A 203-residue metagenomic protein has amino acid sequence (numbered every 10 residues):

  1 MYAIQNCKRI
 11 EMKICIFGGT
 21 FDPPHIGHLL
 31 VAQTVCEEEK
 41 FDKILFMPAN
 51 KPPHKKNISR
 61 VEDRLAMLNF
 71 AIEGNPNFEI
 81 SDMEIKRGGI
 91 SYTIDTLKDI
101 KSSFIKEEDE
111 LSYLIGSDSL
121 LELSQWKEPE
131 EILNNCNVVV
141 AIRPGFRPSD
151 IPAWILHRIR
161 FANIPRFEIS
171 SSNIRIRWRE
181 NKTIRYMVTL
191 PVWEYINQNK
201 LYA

Functional and structural regions predicted by a protein language model:
Y2-A203: Nucleotidyltransferase catalytic core that binds NTPs
